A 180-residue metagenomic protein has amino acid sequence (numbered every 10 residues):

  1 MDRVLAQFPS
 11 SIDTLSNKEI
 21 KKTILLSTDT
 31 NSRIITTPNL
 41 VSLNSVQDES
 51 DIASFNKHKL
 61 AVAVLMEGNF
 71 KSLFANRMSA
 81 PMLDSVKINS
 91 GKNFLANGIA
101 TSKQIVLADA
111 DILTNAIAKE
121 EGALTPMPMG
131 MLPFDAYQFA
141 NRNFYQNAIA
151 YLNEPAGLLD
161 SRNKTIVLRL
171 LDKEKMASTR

Functional and structural regions predicted by a protein language model:
M1-G157: Acidic, S/T/G-rich, low-cysteine, solvent-exposed domains in lumenal/extracellular/periplasmic regions of secretory
Y145-T179: Juxtamembrane amphipathic/hinge helix adjacent to a transmembrane helix
